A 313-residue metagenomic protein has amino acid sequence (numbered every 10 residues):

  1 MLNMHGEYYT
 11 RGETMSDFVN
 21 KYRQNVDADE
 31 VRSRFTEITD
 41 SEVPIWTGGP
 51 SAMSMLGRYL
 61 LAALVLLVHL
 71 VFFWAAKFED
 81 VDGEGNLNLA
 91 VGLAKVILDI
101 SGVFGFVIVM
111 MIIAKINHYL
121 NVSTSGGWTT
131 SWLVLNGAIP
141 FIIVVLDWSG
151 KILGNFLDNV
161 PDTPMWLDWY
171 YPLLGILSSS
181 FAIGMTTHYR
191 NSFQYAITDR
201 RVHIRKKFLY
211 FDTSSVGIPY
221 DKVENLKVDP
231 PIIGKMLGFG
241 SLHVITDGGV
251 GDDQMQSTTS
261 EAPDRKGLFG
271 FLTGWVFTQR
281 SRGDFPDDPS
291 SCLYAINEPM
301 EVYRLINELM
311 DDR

Functional and structural regions predicted by a protein language model:
L2-R313: N-terminal basic, Ser/Thr-rich segments that initiate or prime the first beta/alpha elements at protein or domain
